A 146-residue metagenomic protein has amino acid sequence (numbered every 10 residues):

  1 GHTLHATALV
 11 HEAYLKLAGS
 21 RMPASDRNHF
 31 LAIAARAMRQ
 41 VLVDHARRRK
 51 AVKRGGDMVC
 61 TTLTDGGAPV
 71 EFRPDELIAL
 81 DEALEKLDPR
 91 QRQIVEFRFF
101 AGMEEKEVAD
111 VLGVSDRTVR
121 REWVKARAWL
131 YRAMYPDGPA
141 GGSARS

Functional and structural regions predicted by a protein language model:
G1-L9, L31-A32, H45-E71: Short, basic/polar amphipathic helix motif occurring as a linker/hinge flanking DNA-binding modules in transcription
L9, A13, F30, A34-M38 (+3 more regions): Residue-level preference for hydrophobic side chains embedded in well-ordered alpha helices
H11-H29: Sigma70-family region 2
L15, D44, R98, R121-K125 (+1 more regions): Base-recognition residues in the alpha-helical recognition helix of bacterial helix-turn-helix
A68-E96, A101-M103: Amphipathic alpha-helical segment used for protein-protein interaction
E85, A101-R121: Helix-turn-helix DNA-binding module
L112-P136: DNA-recognition helix of helix-turn-helix
Y135-S146: Short, basic, alpha-helical segments at the C-terminal edge of helix-turn-helix-like DNA-binding modules
